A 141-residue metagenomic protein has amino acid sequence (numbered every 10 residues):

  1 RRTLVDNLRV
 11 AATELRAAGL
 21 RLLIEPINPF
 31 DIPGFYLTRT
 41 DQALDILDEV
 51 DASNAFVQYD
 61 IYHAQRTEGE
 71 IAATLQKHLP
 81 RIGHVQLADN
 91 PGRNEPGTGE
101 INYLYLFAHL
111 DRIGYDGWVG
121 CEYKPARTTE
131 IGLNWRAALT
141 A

Functional and structural regions predicted by a protein language model:
R1-F56, R66: Active-site acidic/histidine proton-transfer and metal-coordination neighborhood in alpha/beta enzyme cores
L37-Y59, H63-A141: Histidine-acidic metal/acid-base catalytic patches
